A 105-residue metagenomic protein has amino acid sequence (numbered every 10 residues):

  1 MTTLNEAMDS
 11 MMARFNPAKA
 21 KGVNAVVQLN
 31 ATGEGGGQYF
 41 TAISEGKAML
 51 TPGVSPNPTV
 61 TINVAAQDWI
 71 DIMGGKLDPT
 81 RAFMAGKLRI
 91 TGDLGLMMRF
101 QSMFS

Functional and structural regions predicted by a protein language model:
M1-S105: Feature captures hydrophobic
